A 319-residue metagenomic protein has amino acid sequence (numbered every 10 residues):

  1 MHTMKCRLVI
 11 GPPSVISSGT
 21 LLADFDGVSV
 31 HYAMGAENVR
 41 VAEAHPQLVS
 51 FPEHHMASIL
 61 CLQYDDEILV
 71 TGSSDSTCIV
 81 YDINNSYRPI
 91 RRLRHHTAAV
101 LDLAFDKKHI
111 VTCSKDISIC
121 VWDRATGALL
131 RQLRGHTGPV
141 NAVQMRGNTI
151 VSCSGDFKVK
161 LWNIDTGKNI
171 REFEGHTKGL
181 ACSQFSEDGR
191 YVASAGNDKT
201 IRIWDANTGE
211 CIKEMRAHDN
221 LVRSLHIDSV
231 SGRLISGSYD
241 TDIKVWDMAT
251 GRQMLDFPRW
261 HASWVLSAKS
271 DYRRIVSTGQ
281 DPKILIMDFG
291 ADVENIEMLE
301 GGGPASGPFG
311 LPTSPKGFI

Functional and structural regions predicted by a protein language model:
M1-I68, G72-I79, R273-R274, D288-I319: Intrinsically disordered, low-complexity acidic/Ser/Thr/Pro-rich linker and tail segments in large eukaryotic scaffolds
G11, C78-D82, L103, I119-D123 (+7 more regions): WD40-repeat beta-propellers
P46-V49, R88-R91, A128-R131, K168-R171 (+3 more regions): A structural motif specific to WD40 beta-propellers
P52-I59, R94-V100, R134-V140, E174-L180 (+3 more regions): WD40/WD-repeat beta-propeller blade N-cap
H55-S58, P89, H96-A99, L129 (+11 more regions): WD40/WD-repeat beta-propeller blade-loop signature
C61-Q63, A104, Q144, Q184 (+2 more regions): Conserved beta-strand position repeated across blades of beta-propeller domains
G72-D75, C113-D116, C153-D156, T177-A181 (+5 more regions): Conserved strand-to-loop turn within each blade of WD40 beta-propeller repeats
